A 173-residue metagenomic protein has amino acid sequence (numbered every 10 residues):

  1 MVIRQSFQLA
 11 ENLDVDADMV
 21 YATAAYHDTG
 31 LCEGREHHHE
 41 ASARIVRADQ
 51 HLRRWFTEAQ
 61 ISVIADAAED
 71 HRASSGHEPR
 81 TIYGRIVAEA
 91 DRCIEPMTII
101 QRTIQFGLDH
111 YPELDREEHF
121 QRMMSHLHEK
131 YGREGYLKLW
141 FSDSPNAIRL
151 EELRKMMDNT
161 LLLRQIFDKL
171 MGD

Functional and structural regions predicted by a protein language model:
M1-L13, Y26, S75-D173: Divalent metal-dependent phosphate-bond-processing catalytic cores, especially two-metal-ion Mg2+/Mn2+ enzymes that act
M1-V20, A41, I45-R54: Alpha-helical phosphate/pyrophosphate-handling elements in metalloenzyme active cores
N12-V15, G34, F56, E78: Alpha-helical structural elements of signaling/regulatory helical domains
D16-G34, H38-S42, V63-A73: His-Asp-centered metal-binding catalytic motifs of divalent-metal-dependent phosphohydrolases/nucleases
D18, E58-A59, G84, F106: Sparse recognition of residues in long alpha-helices and their boundaries
R35, A48-D49, P112: Juxtamembrane helix-loop transition sites at the ends of transmembrane segments in multi-pass membrane proteins
E40-Y83: Helix-adjacent hinge/juxtasegments
